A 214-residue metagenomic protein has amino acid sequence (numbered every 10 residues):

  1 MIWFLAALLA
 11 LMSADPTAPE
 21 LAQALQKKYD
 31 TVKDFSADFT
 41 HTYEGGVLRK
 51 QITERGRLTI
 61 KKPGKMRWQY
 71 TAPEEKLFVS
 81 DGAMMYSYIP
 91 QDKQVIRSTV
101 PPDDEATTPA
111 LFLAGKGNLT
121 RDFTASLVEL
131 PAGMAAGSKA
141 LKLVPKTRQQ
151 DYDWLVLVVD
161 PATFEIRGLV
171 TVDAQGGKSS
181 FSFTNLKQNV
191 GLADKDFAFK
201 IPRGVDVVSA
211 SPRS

Functional and structural regions predicted by a protein language model:
W3-L11: Sec-dependent N-terminal signal peptides
A10-E54, I201-S214: N-terminal leader/targeting segments and the immediate start of mature chains
Y29, A106-T120: Short, solvent-exposed helix-to-loop capping segments enriched in aromatics
T40-E44, Q69-T71, Y88-P90, V144-K146 (+1 more regions): A generic structural motif
G45-G46, R67, E74-L77, S87 (+4 more regions): Short beta-strands and strand-coil junctions in structured, solvent-facing domains, enriched
R57-T108, S179-S180: An acidic-aromatic
I96, N118-S211: Gly/Pro-enriched, hydrophobic low-complexity segments that function as extracytoplasmic propeptides/linkers
